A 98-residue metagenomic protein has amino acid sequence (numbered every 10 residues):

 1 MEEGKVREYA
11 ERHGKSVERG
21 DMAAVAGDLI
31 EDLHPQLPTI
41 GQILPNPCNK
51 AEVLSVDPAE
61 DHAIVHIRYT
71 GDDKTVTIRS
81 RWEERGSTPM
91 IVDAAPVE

Functional and structural regions predicted by a protein language model:
M1-R19, G27: Short, low-complexity N-terminal intrinsically disordered segments enriched in polar/charged residues
E3-G4, H34, E60: A generic structural signal for ordered alpha-helices
E18-G20, L29-I40: Short, non-transmembrane alpha-helical segments in secretory-pathway proteins
L37-R85, D93-E98: Surface-exposed, charged secondary-structure patches
